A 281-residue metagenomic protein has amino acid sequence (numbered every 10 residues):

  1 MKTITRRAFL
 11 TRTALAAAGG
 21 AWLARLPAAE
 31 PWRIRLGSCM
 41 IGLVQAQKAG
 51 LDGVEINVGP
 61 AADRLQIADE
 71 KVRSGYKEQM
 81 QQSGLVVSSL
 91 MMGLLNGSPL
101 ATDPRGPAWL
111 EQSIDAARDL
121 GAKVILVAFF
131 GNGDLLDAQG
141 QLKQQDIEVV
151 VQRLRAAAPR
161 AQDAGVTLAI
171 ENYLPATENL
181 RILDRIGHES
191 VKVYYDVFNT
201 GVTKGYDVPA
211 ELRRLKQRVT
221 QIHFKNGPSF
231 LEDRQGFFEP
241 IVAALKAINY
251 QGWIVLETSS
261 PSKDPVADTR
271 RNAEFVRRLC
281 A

Functional and structural regions predicted by a protein language model:
K2-W22, A29-R35, C39-D52, N179-V191 (+1 more regions): Histidine-acidic metal/acid-base catalytic patches
A14-L15, G19-L23, Q79-Q82, N96-V193 (+2 more regions): Active-site acidic/histidine proton-transfer and metal-coordination neighborhood in alpha/beta enzyme cores
G42, V58-P60, G93-N96, F129-D134 (+4 more regions): Active-site-proximal loop/turn and secondary-structure-junction residues that shape catalytic pockets, frequently
V44-G50, A68-S89, Q112-G121, P159-D163 (+3 more regions): Acidic (Asp/Glu)-rich catalytic clusters
E55, S89-M91, L126, A169 (+2 more regions): Conserved beta-strand positions in the central sheet of alpha/beta enzyme cores
N57-K77, G131-L136: Glycine-rich, proline-tolerant flexible connector loops at the mouths of alpha/beta enzymes
D69-R73, D103-L110, K143-V151, Y206-L212 (+2 more regions): Charged helix-capping and loop-helix junction motifs
